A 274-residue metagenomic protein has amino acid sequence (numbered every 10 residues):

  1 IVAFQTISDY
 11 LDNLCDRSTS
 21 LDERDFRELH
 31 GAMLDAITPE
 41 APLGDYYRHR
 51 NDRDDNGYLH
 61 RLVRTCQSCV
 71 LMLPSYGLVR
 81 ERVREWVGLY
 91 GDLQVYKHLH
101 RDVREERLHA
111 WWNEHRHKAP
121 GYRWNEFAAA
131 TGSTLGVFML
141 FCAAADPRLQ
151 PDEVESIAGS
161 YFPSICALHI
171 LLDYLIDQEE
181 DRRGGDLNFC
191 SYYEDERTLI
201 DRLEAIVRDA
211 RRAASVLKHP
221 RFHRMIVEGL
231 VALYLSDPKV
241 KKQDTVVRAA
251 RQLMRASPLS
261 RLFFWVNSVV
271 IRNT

Functional and structural regions predicted by a protein language model:
I1-A3, S8, F162-S164: Short hydrophobic "helix-edge" motifs at membrane interfaces and signal-peptide entry regions
I7-S18, H169-E180: Acidic (Asp/Glu-rich) catalytic motifs at the cytosolic membrane interface
C15-R27: Short, glycine/acidic-rich hinge or "gate" loops at secondary-structure transitions that mediate conformational
E28-E179, L235-K242: All-alpha helical catalytic cores of prenyl diphosphate-utilizing isoprenoid enzymes
Q178-Y193, A250: Active/binding-pocket-proximal capping segment
Y193-E204: Membrane-interface transmembrane-helix boundary segments in multi-pass integral membrane proteins
H219-V227: Transmembrane helix-loop-helix
G229-T274: Acidic, carboxylate-rich catalytic segments that either coordinate divalent cations
